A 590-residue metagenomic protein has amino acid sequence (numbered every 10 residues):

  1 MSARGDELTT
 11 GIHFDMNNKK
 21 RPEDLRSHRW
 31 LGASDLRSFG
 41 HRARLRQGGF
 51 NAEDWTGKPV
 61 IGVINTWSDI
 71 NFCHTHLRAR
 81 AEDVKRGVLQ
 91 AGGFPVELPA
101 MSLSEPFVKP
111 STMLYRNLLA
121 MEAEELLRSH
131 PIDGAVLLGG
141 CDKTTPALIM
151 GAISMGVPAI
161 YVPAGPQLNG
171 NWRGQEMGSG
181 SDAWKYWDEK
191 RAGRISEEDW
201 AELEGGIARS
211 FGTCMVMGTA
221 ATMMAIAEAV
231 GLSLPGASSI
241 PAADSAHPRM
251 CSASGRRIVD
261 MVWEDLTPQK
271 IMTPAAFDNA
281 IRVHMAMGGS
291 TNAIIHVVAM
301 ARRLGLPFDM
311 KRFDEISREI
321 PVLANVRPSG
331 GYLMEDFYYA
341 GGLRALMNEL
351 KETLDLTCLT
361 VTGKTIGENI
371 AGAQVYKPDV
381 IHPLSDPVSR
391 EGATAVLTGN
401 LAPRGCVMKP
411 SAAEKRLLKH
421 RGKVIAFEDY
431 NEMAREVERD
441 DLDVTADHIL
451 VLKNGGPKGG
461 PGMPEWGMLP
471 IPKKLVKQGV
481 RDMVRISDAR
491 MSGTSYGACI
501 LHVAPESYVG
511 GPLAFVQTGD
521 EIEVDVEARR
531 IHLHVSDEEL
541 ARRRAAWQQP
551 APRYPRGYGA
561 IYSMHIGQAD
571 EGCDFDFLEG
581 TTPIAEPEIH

Functional and structural regions predicted by a protein language model:
M1-D15: N-terminal amphipathic/basic-hydrophobic helices that include classical n-h-c signal peptides and signal-anchor
F14-D69, C73, R80-A100, P106 (+5 more regions): Catalytic or ion-coupling anion/metal-binding cores of large enzyme and transporter domains
Y115: Glycine-rich phosphate- or other oxyanion-binding loops that anchor nucleotides, phosphorylated ligands
L118-H130: Short, well-structured alpha-helical segments in soluble
R128-L148, A159-A164: A short, small-residue-rich loop immediately preceding and capping a beta-strand
